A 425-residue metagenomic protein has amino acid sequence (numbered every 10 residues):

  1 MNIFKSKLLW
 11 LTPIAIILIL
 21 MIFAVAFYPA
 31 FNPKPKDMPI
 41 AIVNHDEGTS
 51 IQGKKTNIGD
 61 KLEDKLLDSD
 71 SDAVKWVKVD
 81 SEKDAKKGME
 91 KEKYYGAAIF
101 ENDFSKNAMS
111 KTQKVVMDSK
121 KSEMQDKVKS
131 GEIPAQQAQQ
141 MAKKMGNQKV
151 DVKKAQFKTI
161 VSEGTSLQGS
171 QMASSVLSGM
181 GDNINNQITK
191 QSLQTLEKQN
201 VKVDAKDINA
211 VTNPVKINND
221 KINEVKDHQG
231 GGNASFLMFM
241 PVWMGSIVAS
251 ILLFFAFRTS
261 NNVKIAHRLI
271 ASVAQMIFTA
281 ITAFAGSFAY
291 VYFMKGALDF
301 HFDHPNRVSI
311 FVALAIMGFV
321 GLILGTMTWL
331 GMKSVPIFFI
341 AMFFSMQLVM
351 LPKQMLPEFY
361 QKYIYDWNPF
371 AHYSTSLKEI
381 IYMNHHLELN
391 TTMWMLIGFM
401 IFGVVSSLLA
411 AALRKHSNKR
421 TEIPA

Functional and structural regions predicted by a protein language model:
N2, K202-A205, A266-M276, M294-P305 (+1 more regions): Short juxtamembrane and helix-loop transition motifs at transmembrane-helix boundaries in membrane proteins
N2-G230, I423-A425: Extracytoplasmic/periplasmic domains immediately adjacent to an N-terminal transmembrane anchor in multi-pass membrane
K55, G59, E82, S166-S174 (+5 more regions): Solvent-exposed, acidic/flexible segments
I188-N200, S260-A266, A285-G296, L314-M317 (+1 more regions): Hydrophobic, membrane-facing alpha-helical anchors
H228-F239, K264-I281, D303, W329: Membrane-water interface at loop-to-transmembrane-helix junctions
G232-L253: Long, hydrophobic alpha-helical segments
S246-F288, Y292-A297: Juxtamembrane interface at the cytosolic side of transmembrane helices
I281, A289-A425: Membrane-spanning alpha-helical segments of multipass transporters and channels
